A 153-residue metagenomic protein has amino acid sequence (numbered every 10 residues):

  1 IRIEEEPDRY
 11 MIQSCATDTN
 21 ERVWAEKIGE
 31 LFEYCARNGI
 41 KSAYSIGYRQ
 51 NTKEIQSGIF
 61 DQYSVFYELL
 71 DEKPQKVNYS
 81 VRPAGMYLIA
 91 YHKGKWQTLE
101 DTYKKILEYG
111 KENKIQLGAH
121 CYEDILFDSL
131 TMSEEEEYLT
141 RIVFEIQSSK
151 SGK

Functional and structural regions predicted by a protein language model:
I1-K153: A solvent-exposed interaction/effector surface
